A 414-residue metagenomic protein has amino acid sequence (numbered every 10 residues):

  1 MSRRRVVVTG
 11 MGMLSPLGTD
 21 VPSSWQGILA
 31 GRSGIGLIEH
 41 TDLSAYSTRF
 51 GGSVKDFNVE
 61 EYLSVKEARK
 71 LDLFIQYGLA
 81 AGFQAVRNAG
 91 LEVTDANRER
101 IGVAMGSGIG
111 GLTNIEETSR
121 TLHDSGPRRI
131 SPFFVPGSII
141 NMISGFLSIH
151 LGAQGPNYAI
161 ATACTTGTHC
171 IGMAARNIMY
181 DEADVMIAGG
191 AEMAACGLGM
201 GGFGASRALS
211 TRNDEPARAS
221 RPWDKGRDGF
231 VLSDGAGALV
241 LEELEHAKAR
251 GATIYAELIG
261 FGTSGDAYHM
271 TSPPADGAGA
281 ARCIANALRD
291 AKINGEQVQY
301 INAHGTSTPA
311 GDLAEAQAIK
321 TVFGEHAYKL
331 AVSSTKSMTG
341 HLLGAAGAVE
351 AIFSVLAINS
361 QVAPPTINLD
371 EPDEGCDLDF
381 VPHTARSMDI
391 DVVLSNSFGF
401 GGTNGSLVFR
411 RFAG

Functional and structural regions predicted by a protein language model:
M1-E67, E245-Y255, I352-T366, R410-G414: ACP-dependent fatty acid/polyketide chain-elongation machinery
M1-R4, L37-V86, I109-M173, E182 (+2 more regions): Conserved catalytic cysteine-centered active-site region of acyl-thioester-dependent Claisen-condensing enzymes
M1-V8, D95-R98, A291-Q297, Y328 (+1 more regions): Flexible, low-complexity linker/loop segments at domain and module junctions
R5-T9, G36, D214-A291, Y300 (+1 more regions): Condensing-enzyme catalytic core mediating Claisen C-C bond formation in acyl metabolism
G10, I28, G82, V103 (+10 more regions): Conserved small-residue
L43, S47-S53, G110-N114, A194-S220 (+4 more regions): Active-site-adjacent elements of ketosynthase-type condensing enzymes
G78-A89, I143, C170, E242-L244 (+5 more regions): Short, well-ordered amphipathic alpha-helical segments that serve as non-catalytic structural scaffolds within diverse
D124-S131, G172, R176, Y180 (+4 more regions): Glycine-/small-residue-rich "gating" segment that lines the acyl/pantetheine channel and substrate pocket
